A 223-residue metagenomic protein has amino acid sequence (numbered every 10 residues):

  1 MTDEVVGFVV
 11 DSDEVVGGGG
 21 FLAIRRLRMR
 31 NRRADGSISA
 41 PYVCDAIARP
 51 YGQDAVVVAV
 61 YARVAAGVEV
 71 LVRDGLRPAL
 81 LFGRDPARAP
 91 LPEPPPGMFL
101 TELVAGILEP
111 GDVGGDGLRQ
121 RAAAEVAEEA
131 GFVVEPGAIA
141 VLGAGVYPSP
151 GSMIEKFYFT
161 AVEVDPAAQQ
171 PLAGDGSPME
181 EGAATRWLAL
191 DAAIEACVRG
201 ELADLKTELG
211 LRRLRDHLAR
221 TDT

Functional and structural regions predicted by a protein language model:
M1-A124, E128-A173, E180, R186 (+1 more regions): N-terminal leader/linker segments that precede catalytic domains of diphosphate-processing enzymes
